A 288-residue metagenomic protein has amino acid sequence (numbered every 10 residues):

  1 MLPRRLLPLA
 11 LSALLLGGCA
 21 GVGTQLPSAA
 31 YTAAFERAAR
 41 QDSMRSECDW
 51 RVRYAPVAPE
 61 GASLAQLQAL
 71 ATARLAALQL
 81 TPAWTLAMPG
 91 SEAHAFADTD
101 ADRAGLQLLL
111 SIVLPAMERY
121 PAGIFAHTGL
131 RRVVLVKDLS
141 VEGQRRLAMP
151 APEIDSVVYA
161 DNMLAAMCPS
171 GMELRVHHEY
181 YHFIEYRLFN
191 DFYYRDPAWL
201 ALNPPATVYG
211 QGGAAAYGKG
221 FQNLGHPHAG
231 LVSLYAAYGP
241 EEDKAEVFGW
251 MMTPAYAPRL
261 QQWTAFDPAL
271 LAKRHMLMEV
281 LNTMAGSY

Functional and structural regions predicted by a protein language model:
M1-P8: Bacterial N-terminal signal peptides that target proteins for export
G17-G18: C-terminal motif of bacterial Sec signal peptides marking the signal peptidase cleavage site
Q25-C48: Post-signal peptide N-terminal segment of mature Sec-exported envelope proteins
D49-A55, A76-A104: Acidic/histidine-rich, surface-exposed loop or edge segments in extracytoplasmic proteins
S63-A87, G210: Low-complexity, intrinsically disordered repeat segments enriched
G90-I154: Auxiliary, metal-adjacent structural segments of Zn-dependent hydrolase domains
G129, V134-Y288: Active-site-flanking segments in enzyme catalytic domains
